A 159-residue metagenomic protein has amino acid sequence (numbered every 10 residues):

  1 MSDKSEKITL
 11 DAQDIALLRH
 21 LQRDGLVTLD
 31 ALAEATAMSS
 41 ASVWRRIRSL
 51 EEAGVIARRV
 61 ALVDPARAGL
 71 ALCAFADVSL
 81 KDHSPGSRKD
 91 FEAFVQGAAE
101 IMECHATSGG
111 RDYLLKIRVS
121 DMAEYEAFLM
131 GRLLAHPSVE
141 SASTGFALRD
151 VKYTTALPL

Functional and structural regions predicted by a protein language model:
M1-L159: A compositional/biophysical signature of low hydrophobicity enriched in polar/charged and small residues
